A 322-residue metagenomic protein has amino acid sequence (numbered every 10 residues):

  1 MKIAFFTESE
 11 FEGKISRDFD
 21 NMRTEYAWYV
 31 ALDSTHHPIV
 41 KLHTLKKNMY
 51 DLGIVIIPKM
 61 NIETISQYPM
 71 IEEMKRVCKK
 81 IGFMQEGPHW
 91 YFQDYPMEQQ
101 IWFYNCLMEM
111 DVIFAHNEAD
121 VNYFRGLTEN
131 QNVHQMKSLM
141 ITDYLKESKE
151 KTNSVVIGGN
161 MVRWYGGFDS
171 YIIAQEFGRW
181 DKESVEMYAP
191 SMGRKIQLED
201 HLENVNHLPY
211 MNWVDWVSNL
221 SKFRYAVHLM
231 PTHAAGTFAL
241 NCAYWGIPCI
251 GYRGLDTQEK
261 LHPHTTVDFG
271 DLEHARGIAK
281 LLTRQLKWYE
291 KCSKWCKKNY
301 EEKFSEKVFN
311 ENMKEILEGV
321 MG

Functional and structural regions predicted by a protein language model:
M1-P69, I250, H264-D268, K307 (+1 more regions): N-terminal pre-catalytic "stem/leader" segment of glycosyltransferase-like enzymes
S16-N21, T142-Y144, K149-D200, H207 (+1 more regions): Conserved catalytic-core segment of nucleotide-activated headgroup transferases in glycan assembly
F19, L286-E318: A charged, aromatic-enriched C-terminal amphipathic alpha-helix characteristic of glycosyltransferases across folds
H36-D111, A115-Y123: Extended catalytic core of nucleotide-activated donor transferases of GT-like folds
D111-R125, E129-L145: Donor nucleotide-sugar binding/catalytic pocket of nucleotide-sugar-dependent glycosyltransferases
G193, V205-L220, H233-A235: Conserved active-site histidine-acidic residue motif and adjacent donor-binding/catalytic loop of glycosyltransferases
S221-A234, I247: Acidic donor-binding loop of glycosyltransferase active sites
Q258-K280: Change "using UDP/GDP/dTDP sugars" to "using nucleotide sugars
